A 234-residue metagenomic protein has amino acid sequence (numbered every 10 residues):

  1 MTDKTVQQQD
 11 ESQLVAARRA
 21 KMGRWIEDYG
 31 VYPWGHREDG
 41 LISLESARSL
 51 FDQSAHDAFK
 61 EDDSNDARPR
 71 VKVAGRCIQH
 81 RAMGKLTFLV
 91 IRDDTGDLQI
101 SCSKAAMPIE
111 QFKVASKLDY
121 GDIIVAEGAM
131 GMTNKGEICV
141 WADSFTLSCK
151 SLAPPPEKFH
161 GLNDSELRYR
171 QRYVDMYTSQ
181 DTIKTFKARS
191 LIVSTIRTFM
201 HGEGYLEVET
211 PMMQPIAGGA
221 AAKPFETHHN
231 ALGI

Functional and structural regions predicted by a protein language model:
T2-D28, P33-I234: Class II aminoacyl-tRNA synthetase-like tRNA-binding/catalytic domains
